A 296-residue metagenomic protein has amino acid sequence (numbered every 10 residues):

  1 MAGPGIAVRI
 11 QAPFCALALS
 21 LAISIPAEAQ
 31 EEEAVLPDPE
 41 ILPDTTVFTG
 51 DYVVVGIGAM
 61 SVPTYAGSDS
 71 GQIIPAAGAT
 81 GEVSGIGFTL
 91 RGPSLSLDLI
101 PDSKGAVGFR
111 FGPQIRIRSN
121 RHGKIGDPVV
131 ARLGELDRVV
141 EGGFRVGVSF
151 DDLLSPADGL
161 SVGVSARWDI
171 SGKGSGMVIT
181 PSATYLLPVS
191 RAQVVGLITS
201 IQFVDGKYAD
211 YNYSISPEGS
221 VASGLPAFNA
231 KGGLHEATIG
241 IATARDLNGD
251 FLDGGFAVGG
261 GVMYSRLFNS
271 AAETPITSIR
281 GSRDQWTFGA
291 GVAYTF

Functional and structural regions predicted by a protein language model:
M1-T49: Cleavable N-terminal export/targeting peptides
A29-G87: Short glycine/proline- and aromatic-enriched beta-strand/turn motifs that initiate or cap beta-hairpins
E33, I170-A257, Y264-A272, Y294-F296: Outer-membrane beta-barrel transmembrane domain signature
P39-D51, G67, I86-F109, D151-G159 (+3 more regions): Short loop/turn motifs that connect adjacent beta-strands in outer-membrane beta-barrel proteins
D51, G71-A77, V107, R138-G142 (+3 more regions): Residues that define the transmembrane beta-barrel architecture of outer-membrane proteins
V55-P63, G87-L97, D127-A131, G159-I170: Transmembrane beta-strand segments that form the barrel wall of outer-membrane beta-barrel proteins
I57-S61, A77-V83, L95-P101, P113 (+7 more regions): Residues on the lipid-exposed face of transmembrane beta-strands in outer-membrane beta-barrel proteins
G71-P75, V130-R132, T180-S182, N212-S220 (+1 more regions): Flexible, surface-exposed loop regions and adjacent strand-edge segments of Gram-negative outer-membrane beta-barrel
